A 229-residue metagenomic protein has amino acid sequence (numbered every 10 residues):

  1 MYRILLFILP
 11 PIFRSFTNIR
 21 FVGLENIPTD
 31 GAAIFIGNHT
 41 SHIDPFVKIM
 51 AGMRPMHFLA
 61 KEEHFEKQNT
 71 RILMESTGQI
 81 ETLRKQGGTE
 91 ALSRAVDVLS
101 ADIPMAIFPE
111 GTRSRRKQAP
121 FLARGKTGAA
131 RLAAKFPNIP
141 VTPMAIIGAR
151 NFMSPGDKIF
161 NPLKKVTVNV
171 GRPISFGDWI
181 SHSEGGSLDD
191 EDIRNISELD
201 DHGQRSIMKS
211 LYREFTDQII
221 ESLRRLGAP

Functional and structural regions predicted by a protein language model:
M1-F16, K67-T77, K158-L163: Alpha-helical membrane-targeting segments
Y2, F7-H39: Helix-to-loop junction immediately C-terminal to a conserved catalytic motif
F7, T29-G87: Catalytic core of membrane glycerolipid acyltransferases/transacylases, capturing the structured, soluble-facing
T17, K85-T89, L122-A123: A conditional alpha-helix N-cap/helix-loop micro-motif detector
F21, K67, T89-L92: Structural motif corresponding to alpha-helix initiation and N-cap regions
G23, N38, A60-K61, F108-E110 (+1 more regions): A secondary-structure boundary/capping signal
N26, M50, I72-L73, R84 (+3 more regions): Short, charge-rich binding segments
L92-P229: Non-catalytic C-terminal accessory region of glycerolipid acyltransferases and related lyso-lipid remodeling enzymes
